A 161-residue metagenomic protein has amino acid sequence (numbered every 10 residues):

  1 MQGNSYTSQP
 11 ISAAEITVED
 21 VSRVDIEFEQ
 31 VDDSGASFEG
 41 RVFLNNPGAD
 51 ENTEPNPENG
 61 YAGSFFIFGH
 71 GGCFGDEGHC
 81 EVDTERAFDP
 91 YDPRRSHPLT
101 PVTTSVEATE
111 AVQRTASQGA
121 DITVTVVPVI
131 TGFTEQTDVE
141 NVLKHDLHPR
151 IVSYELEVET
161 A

Functional and structural regions predicted by a protein language model:
M1-A161: Intrinsically disordered, flexible peripheral segments
